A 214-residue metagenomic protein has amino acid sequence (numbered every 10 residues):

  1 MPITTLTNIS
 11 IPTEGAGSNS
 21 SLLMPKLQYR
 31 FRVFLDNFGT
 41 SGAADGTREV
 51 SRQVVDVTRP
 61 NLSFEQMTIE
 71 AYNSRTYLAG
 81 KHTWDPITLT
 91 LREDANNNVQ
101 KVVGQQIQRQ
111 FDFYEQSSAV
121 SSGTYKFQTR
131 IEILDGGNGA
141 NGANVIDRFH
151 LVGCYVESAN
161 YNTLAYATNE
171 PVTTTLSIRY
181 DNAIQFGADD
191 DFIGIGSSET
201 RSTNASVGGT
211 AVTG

Functional and structural regions predicted by a protein language model:
M1-G214: Glycine-rich, low-complexity intrinsically disordered segments
